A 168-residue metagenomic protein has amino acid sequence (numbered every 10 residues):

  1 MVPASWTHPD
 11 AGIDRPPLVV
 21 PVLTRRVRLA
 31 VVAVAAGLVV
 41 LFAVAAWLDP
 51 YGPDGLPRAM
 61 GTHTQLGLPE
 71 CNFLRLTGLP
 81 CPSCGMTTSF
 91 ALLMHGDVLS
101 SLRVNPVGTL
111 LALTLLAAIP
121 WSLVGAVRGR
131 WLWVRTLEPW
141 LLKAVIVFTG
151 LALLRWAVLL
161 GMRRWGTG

Functional and structural regions predicted by a protein language model:
V2-R26, A126-E138: Membrane-interfacial, low-structure loops and terminal tails that flank and connect transmembrane helices in multi-pass
R26-D54: N-terminal signal-anchor transmembrane alpha helix
R28-L38, A112-L115, V145-G150: Hydrophobic H-region at the start of alpha-helical membrane spans
P57-L102: Extracytosolic (periplasmic/ER-lumenal) interhelical loops and adjacent juxtamembrane/interface segments of multi-pass
T87-T88, L102-L115: Membrane-interface loop-to-helix entry segments
L92, A118-W133: Transmembrane alpha-helical segments of integral membrane proteins
L132-L151: Interfacial loop-to-transmembrane junctions
R155-G168: Juxtamembrane boundary at the C-terminal end of a transmembrane helix
